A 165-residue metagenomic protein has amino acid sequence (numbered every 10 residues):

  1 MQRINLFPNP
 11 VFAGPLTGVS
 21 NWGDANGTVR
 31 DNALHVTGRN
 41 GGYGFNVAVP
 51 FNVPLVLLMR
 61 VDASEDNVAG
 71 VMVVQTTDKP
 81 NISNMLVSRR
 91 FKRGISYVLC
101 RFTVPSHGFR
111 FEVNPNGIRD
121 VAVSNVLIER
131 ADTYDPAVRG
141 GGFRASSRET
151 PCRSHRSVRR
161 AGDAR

Functional and structural regions predicted by a protein language model:
M1-L16, L99-V104, N114-R165: Extracellular polysaccharide-targeting segments
R3, V19-W22, S83, G94-Y97 (+1 more regions): Tryptophan-centered short beta-strand motifs
V11-R39, R156: Extracellular glycan-recognition surfaces and repeat-rich motifs
F12, L34, G38-G70, S96-V104 (+1 more regions): Extra-cytoplasmic beta-strand recognition segments
G27, A33-V36, A63-N67, D78-R89: Extracellular/periplasmic carbohydrate-active domains that bind, remodel, or depolymerize complex polysaccharides
V29, V49-F51, F91: Hydrophobic beta-strand core residues of beta-sandwich domains
D66-T77, R110-V113: Beta-strand acidic-aromatic groove motif in beta-rich domains, primarily in extracellular
D78-G108, N116, V121: Extracellular carbohydrate recognition and processing domains and analogous Trp-centered ligand-binding platforms
